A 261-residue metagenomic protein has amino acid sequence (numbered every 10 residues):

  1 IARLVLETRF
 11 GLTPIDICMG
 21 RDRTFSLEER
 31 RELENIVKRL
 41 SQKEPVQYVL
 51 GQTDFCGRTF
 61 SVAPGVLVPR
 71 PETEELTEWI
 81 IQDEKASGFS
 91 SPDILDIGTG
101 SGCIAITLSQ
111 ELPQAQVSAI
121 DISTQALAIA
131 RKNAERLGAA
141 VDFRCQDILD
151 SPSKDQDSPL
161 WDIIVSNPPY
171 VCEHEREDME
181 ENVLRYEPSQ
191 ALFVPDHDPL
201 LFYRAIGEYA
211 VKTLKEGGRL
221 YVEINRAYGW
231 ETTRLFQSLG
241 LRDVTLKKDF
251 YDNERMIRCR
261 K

Functional and structural regions predicted by a protein language model:
E7-Q82: Conserved AdoMet
Q47, V171-H174, A227: Active-site beta-alpha loop architecture of Rossmann-like, nucleotide-cofactor-dependent enzymes
L50, C145-Q146, I224, K248: Short loop/edge segments at beta-strand edges and connector loops that shape dinucleotide/nucleotide cofactor-binding
T59, Q116, A140-D142, R242-T245: Conserved beta-strand segments of alpha/beta enzyme cores
E72-D178, A205: Conserved SAM/SAH cofactor-binding pocket of Class I
Y170, R260-K261: C-terminal beta-strand of the catalytic ATP-binding
Y170-L201: Mobile active-site "lid"/loop adjacent to the S-adenosyl-L-methionine
D196-C259: Conserved Class I SAM-dependent methyltransferase catalytic core
